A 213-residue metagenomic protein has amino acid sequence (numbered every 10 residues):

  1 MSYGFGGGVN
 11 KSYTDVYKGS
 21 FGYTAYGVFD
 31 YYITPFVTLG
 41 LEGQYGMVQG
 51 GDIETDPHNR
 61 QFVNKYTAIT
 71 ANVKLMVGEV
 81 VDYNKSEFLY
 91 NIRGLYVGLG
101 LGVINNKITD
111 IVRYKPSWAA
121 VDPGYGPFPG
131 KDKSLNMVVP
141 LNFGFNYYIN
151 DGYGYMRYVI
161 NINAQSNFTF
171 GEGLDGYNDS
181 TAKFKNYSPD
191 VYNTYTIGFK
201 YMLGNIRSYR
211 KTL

Functional and structural regions predicted by a protein language model:
M1-D30, K200: Short glycine/proline- and aromatic-enriched beta-strand/turn motifs that initiate or cap beta-hairpins
F5, G27-Y31, A71-L75, L99-V103 (+3 more regions): Residues on the lipid-exposed face of transmembrane beta-strands in outer-membrane beta-barrel proteins
F5-Y13, Y45-Q49, V77-E79, L101-K107 (+3 more regions): Transmembrane beta-strands of outer-membrane beta-barrel pores
K11-D15, D52-Y66, K85, D122-K131 (+1 more regions): Extracellular loop and loop/strand-boundary signature of outer-membrane beta-barrel proteins
G19-Y23, K65-I69, R93, K133-V139 (+1 more regions): Residues that define the transmembrane beta-barrel architecture of outer-membrane proteins
P35-V121: Gram-negative (and chloroplast) outer-membrane scaffold detector with strong preference for beta-barrel transmembrane
F36, E79-R93, I149-Y158, N205-L213: Short loop/turn motifs that connect adjacent beta-strands in outer-membrane beta-barrel proteins
I69-G78, V191-L213: Outer-membrane beta-barrel "beta-signal"
